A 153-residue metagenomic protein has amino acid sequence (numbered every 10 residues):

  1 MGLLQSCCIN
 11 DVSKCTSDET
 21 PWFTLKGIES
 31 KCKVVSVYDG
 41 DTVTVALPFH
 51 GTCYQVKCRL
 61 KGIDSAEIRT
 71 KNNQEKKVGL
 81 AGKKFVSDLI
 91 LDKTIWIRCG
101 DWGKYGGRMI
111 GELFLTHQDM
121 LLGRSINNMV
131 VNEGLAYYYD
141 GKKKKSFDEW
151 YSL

Functional and structural regions predicted by a protein language model:
M1-L153: Small beta-barrel nucleic-acid-binding modules, primarily SNase/OB-fold domains and secondarily Tudor-like barrels
